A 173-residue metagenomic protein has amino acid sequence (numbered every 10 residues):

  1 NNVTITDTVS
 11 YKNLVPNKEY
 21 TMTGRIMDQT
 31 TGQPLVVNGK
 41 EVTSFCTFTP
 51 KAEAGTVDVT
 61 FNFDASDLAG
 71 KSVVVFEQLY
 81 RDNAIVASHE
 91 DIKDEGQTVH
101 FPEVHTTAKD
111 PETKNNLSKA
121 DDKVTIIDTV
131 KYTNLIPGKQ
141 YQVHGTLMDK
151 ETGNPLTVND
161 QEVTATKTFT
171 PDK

Functional and structural regions predicted by a protein language model:
N1-K173: Solvent-exposed loop/turn and edge beta-strand elements of beta-rich ligand-binding domains
